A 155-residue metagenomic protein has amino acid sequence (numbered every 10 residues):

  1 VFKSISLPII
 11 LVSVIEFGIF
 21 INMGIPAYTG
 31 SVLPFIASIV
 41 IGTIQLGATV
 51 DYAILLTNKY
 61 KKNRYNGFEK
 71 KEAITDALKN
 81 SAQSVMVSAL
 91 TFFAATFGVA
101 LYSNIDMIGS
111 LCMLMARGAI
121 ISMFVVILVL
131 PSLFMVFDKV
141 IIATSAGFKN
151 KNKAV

Functional and structural regions predicted by a protein language model:
V1, I21-V32, A82-F148: Hydrophobic, glycine/alanine-rich multi-pass transmembrane helices and their short helix-loop junctions in large
S4-T57, V125: Hydrophobic transmembrane alpha-helices and their membrane-interface caps in long multi-pass transport proteins
L7, L11, I39, E72 (+3 more regions): Residue-level signature of transmembrane alpha-helical entry/exit and packing/kink sites in multi-pass membrane
I41-A48, A77-S81, M115-A119: Transmembrane helix-bundle signature of multi-pass membrane transporters/permeases
L55, E69, V129: Residue-level recognition of oxygen-bearing side chains
K59-N66, A100: Short alpha-helical segment immediately N-terminal to, or the first helix within, an HTH/HTH-like DNA-binding domain
N63-V87: Helix-loop junctions and hydrophobic alpha-helical segments within the transmembrane domains of large membrane
N80, K151-V155: Long, low-complexity, intrinsically disordered cytosolic termini of multi-pass membrane proteins
